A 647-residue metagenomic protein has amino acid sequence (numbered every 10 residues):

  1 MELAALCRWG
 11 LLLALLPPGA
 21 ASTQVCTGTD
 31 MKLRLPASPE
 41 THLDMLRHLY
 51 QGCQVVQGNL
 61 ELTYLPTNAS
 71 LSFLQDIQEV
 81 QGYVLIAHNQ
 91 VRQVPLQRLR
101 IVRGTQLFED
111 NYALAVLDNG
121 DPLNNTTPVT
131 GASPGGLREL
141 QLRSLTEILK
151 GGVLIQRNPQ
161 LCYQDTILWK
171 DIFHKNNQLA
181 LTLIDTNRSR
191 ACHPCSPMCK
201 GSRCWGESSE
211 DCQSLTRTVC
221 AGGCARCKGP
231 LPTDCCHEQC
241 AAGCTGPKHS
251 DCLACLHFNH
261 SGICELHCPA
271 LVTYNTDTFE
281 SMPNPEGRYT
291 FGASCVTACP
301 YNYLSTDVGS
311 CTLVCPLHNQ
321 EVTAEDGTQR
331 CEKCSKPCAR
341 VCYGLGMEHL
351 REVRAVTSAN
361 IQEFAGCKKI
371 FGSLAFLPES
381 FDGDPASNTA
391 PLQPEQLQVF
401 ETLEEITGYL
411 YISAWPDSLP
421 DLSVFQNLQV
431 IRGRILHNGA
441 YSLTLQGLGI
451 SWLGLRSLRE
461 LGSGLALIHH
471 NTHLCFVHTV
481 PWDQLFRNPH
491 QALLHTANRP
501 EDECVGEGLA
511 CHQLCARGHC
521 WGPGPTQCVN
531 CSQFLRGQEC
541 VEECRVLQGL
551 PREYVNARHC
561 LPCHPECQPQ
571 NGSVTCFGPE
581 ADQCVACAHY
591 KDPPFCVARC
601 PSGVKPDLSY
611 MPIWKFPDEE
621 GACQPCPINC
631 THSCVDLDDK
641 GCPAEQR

Functional and structural regions predicted by a protein language model:
L3, G58, H88, R98-I101 (+28 more regions): Ordered, helix-dominated protein-protein interaction surfaces in large eukaryotic regulatory proteins
L3-S22: Cleavable N-terminal signal peptides of Sec/SRP-targeted secreted and luminal proteins
C7-L12, S70, R92, S133 (+7 more regions): Terminal low-complexity, poorly structured segments
G10-L15, H42, R98, Y303: Acidic/proline-rich low-complexity IDRs
S22-T41, M45, L49, Q57-N68 (+7 more regions): Concave beta-strand-loop units of leucine-rich repeat
C53, L107-D110, C199-L266, A270-V296 (+11 more regions): Extracellular, cysteine-rich, disulfide-stabilized repeat modules with beta-strand cores
N68-S70, N124-N125, N187, N259 (+3 more regions): N-linked glycosylation sites
